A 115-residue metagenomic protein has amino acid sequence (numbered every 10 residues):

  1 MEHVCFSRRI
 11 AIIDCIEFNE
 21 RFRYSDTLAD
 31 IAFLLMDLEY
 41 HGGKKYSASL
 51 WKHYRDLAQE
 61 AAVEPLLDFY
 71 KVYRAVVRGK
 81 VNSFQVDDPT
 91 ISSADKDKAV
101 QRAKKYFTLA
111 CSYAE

Functional and structural regions predicted by a protein language model:
M1-L28: Active-site acidic catalytic loop and adjacent metal/ATP-binding pocket of ATP-dependent phosphoryl transfer enzymes
E2, F6-S7, F69, Q101-A103 (+1 more regions): In a subset of proteins, long, contiguous C-terminal domains/tails are tracked
E17, Y24-A58, Y73-T90: Active-site activation/catalytic loop segments of kinase-like enzymes and analogous catalytic loops in related
R23-D26, E64, D95: Pocket-edge positions in alpha/beta enzyme catalytic cores
E60-Y70: All-alpha amphipathic helical-bundle segments outside canonical DNA-binding/catalytic cores that form hydrophobic
D68-A75, A99: Amphipathic alpha-helix face/heptad-repeat signature
K80-E115: ATP/Mg2+ or Mg2+-diphosphate-binding catalytic cores that bind nucleotide phosphates or diphosphates via glycine-rich
